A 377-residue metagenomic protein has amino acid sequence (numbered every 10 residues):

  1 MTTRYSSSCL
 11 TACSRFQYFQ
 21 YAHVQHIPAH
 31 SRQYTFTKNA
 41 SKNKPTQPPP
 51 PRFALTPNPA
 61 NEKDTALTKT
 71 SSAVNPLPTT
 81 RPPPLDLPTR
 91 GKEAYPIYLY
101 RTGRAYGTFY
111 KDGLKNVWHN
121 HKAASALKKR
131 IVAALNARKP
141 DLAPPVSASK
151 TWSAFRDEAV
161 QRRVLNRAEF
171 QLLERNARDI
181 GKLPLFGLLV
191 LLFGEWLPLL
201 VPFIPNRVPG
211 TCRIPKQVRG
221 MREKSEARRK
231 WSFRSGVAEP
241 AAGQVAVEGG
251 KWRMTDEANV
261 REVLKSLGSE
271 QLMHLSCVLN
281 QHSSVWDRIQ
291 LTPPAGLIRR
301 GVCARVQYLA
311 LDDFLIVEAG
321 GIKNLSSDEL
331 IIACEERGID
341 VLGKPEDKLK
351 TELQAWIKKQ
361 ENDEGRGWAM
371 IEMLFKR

Functional and structural regions predicted by a protein language model:
M1-A66: N-terminal mitochondrial targeting presequence
Y5, Y18-Y21, Y34, Y95-Y100 (+3 more regions): Sequence-level detector for tyrosine residue identity
S7, P198, D328-I331: A generic structural micro-environment signature that highlights single residues at secondary-structure boundaries
T37-G91, Y95-Y98, T102, Y106 (+9 more regions): Membrane-proximal intrinsically disordered regions of secretory-pathway and membrane-system proteins
N39, N43, N58-N61, N75 (+10 more regions): Detector for Asparagine
L87-V164, F170, L191, L200-H282: Membrane-proximal, non-transmembrane interface segments of integral membrane proteins
L165, R178-D179, T211-R377: Basic helix-extension-helix modules of the SAP/HeH family
R167-F203: Transmembrane alpha-helical segments and their cytosolic interface motifs in multi-pass membrane proteins
